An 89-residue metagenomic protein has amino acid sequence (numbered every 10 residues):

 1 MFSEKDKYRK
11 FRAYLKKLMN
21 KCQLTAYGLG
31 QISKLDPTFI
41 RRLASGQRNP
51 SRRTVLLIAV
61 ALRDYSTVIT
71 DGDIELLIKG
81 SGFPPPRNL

Functional and structural regions predicted by a protein language model:
M1-G28, L56: A short, Lys/Arg-rich alpha-helix, primarily the initiator
M1-K5, V60, V68-L89: Short, charged recognition helix plus adjacent turn of helix-turn-helix-like nucleic-acid-binding domains
L18, I32, L43, L77-G80: Residues in the recognition helix of alpha-helical DNA-binding motifs
K21-R42, G72: Short alpha-helical DNA-recognition segment
Q31, Q47-V60: Short, basic-rich loop-to-helix N-cap that marks the start of a DNA-contacting helix
D36, Q47, Y65, S81-P84: The DNA-recognition helices of helix-turn-helix-type DNA-binding domains
